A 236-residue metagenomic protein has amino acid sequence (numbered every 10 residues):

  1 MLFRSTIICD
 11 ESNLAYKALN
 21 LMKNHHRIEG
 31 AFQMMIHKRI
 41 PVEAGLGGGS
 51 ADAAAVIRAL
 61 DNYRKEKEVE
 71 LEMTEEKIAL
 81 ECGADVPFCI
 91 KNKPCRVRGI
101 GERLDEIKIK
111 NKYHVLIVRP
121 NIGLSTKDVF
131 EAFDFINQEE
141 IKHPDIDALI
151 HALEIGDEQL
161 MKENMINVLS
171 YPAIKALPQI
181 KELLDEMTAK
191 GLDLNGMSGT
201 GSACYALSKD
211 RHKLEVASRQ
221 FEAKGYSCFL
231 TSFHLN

Functional and structural regions predicted by a protein language model:
M1-L2: Short, small-residue-biased leader/transition segments that mark boundaries at the very start of proteins
A15, A44-E72, F88: DPxDG-like acidic metal-binding loop motif
N24-Q33, A59-C82, D210-A223: Phosphate-handling active-site elements
F32-G45, D193-N195: Short pre-catalytic strand/loop immediately N-terminal to key active-site residues, enriched for Gly-Thr
K65-K108: Glycine/threonine-rich beta-strand-loop-alpha-helix active-site module that forms ligand/phosphate-binding
K91, C95-L194, K209-H212, S218-F221 (+1 more regions): Conserved, helical-rich catalytic subdomain that frames metal- and/or nucleotide-binding sites in enzyme alpha/beta
Y205-L207: Short hydrophobic/aromatic beta-strand micro-patches that form the beta-sheet surface supporting nucleotide- or nucleic
